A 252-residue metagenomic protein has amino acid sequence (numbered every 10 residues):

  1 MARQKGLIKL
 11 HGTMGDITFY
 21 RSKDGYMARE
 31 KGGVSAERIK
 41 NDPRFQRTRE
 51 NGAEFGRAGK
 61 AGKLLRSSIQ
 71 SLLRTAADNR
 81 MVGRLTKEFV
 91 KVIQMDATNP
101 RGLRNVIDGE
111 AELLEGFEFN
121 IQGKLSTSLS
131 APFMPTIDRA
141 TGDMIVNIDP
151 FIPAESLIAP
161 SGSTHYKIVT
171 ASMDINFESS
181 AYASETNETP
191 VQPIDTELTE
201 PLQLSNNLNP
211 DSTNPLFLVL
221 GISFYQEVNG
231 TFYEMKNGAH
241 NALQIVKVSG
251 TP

Functional and structural regions predicted by a protein language model:
M1-G123: Long, polar/Ser/Thr-enriched low-complexity segments that form simple helices or flexible linkers at protein ends
R38, Q46-R47, M81-G83, H165-V169 (+2 more regions): Short, low-complexity, polar/charged sequence segments that are solvent-exposed and flexible
K87-K91, D174-I175, V248: Eukaryote-specific, cytoplasm-facing alpha-helical/coiled-coil scaffolding segments in long proteins
I93-N237: Charged linear interaction tracts used for macromolecular binding and regulation
V228-P252: C-terminal interaction-tip segments
